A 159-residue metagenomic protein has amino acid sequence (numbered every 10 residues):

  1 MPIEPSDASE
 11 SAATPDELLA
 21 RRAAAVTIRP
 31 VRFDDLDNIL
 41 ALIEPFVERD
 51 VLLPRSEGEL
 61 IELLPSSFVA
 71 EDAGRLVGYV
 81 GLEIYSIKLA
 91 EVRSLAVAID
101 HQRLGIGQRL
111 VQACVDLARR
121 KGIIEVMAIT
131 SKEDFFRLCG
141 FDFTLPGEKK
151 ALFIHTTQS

Functional and structural regions predicted by a protein language model:
M1-F33: Conserved N-terminal entry element of GNAT/NAT acetyltransferase domains
P30-L89, R93: Acetyl-CoA-dependent GNAT
L82-S86, I99, L145: Short, low-complexity Ser/Thr-rich regulatory SLiMs
L95-Q102: A short, internal acetyl-CoA/4′-phosphopantetheine-binding micro-motif in the GNAT/acyltransferase core
R103-D116: Conserved acetyl-CoA-binding loop-helix of GNAT-fold acetyltransferases
R120, I124, T130-K150: Conserved active-site alpha-helix within GNAT-family acetyltransferase domains
F153-S159: Short beta-strand-to-coil "C-cap" segments at the C-terminal boundary of structured domains/repeats, marking
